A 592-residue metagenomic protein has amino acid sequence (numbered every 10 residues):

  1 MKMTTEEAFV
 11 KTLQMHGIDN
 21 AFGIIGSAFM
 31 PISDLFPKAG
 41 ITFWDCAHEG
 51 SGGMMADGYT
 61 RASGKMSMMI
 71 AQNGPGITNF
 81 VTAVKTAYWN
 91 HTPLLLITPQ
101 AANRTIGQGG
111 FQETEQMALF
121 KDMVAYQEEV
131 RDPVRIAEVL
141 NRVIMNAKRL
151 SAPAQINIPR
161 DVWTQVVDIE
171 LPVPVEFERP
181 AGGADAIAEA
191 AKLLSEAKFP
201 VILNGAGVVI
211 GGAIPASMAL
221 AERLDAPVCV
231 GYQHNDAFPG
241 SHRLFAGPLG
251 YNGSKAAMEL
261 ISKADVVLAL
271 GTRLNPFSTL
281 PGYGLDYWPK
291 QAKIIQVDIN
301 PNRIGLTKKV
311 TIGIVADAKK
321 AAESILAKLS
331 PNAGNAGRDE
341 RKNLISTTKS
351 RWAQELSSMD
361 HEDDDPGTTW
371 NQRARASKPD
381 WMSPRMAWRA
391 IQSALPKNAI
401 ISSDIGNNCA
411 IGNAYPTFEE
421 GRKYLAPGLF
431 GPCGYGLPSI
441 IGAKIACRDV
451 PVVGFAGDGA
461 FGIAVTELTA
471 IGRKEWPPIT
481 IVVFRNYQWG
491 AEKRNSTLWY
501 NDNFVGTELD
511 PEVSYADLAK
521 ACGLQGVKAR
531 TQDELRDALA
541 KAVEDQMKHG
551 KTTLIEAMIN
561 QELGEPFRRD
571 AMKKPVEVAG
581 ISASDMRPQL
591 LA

Functional and structural regions predicted by a protein language model:
M1-N332, T369-W370, A394, W476-I481 (+1 more regions): N-terminal alpha/beta PP-like core and its mobile active-site loop of ThDP/TPP-dependent enzymes
K2, H48, Q108-G110, F177-A191 (+6 more regions): A general structural motif
T5, V134, N157, E170 (+6 more regions): Phosphate/pyrophosphate-binding active-site segments
E6-F9, Q14, I24-S27, I32-P37 (+2 more regions): Active-site diphosphate/adenylate-binding microenvironment
I24-G26, W44-M54, M69-G76, R131-D132 (+5 more regions): Active-site nucleophile and cofactor-binding loops and adjacent substrate-binding regions of central metabolic enzymes
I97, T105-G107, F111-Q112, I261 (+4 more regions): Thiamine diphosphate
I144, E189-A191, K255-A257, Y283 (+6 more regions): Generic recognition of flexible, low-complexity loop/linker segments
S278, G282-L285, I325-K342, T347-A353 (+6 more regions): Hydrophobic, well-ordered secondary-structure segments that either form specific early membrane-associated helices used
